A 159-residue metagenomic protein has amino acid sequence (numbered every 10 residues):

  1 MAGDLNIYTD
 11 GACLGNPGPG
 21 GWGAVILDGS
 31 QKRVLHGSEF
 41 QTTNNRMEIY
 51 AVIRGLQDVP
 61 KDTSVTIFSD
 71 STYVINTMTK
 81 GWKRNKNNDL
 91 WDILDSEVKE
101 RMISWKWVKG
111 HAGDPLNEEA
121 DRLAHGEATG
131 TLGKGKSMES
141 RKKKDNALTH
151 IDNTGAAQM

Functional and structural regions predicted by a protein language model:
M1-D4, K142-D145: Extreme N-terminus of proteins, especially the signal/transit-peptide cleavage junction and the first residues
L5-P19, Y50-L123, A128, L132 (+1 more regions): RNase H catalytic domain
G15, V34-H36, M159: A sequence-level detector of short linear motifs
G21-D28: Short beta-strand scaffold segments in enzyme catalytic cores
D28-G29, N153: Short, ordered coil/turn segments that flank beta-strands lining enzyme active or ligand-binding pockets
G29-M47: A short, polar/acidic, helix/strand-boundary loop motif
K143-M159: N-terminal, polar/charged subdomain of small-to-medium soluble alpha/beta proteins
